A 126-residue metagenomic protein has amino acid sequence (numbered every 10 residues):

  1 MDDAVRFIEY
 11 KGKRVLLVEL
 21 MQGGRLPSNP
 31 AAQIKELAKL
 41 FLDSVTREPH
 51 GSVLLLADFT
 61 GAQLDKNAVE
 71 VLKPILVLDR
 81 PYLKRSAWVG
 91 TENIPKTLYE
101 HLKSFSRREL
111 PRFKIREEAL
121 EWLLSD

Functional and structural regions predicted by a protein language model:
M1-D126: Amphipathic, Lys/Arg-enriched alpha-helical "gate/interface" segment within cytosolic domains that mediates
